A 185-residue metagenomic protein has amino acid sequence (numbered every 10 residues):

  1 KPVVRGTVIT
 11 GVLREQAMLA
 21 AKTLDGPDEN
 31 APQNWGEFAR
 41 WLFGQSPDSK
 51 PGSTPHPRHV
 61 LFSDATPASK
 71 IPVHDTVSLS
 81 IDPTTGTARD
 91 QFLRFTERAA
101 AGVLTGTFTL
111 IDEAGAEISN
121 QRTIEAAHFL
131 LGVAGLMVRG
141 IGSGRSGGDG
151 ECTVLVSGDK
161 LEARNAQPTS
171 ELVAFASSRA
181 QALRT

Functional and structural regions predicted by a protein language model:
K1-T185: Small/polar/charged residue-enriched interaction surfaces, especially the RNA/DNA-contacting tracks of RNP/CRISPR
